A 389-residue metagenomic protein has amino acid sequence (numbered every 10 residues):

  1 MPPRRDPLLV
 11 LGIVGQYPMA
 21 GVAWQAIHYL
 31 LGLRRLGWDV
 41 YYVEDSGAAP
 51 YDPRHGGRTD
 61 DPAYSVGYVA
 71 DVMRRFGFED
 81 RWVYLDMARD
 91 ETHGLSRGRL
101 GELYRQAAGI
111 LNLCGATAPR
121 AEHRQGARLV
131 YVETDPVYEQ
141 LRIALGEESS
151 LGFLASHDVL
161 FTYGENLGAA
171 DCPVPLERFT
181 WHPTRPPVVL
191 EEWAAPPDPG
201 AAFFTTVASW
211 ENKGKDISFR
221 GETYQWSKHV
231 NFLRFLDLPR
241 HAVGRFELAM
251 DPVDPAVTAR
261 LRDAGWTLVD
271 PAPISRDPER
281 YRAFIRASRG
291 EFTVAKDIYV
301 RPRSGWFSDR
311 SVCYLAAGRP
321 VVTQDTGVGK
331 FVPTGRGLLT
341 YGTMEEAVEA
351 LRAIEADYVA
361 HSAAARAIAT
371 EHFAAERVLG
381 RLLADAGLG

Functional and structural regions predicted by a protein language model:
P3-L8: Extreme N-terminal starter segment of soluble prokaryotic enzymes
L9-D171, S275-R280, F284, V300-P302: Extended catalytic core of nucleotide-activated donor transferases of GT-like folds
G12-G15, A20-A23, I27-H28, R34-P50 (+4 more regions): Catalytic binding pocket for nucleotide-activated donors in carbohydrate/polymer assembly enzymes
W38-Y41, L129, F204, G244-F246 (+1 more regions): Hydrophobic anchor at the start of a short beta-strand that flanks the dinucleotide cofactor-binding loop
Y42, Y84, L248-M250, T340: A structural preference for short, hydrophobic beta-strand core positions in alpha/beta folds
C114-P119, E165-L167, D251-V257, Q324-V328: Short, polar loop motifs at secondary-structure junctions
P119-Q125, L154, A170-P175, V257-D263 (+1 more regions): Short loop/helix-cap segments at secondary-structure boundaries that form the rim of catalytic
G168-G290, I298: Conserved catalytic-core segment of nucleotide-activated headgroup transferases in glycan assembly
